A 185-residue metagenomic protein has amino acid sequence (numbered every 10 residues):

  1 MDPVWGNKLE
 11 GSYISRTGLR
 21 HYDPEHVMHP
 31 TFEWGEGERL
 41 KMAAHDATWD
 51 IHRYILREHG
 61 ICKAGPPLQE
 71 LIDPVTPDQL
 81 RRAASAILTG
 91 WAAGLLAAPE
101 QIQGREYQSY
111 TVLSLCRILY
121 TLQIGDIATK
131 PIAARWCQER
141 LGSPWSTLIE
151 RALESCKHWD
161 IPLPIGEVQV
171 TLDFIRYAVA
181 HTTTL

Functional and structural regions predicted by a protein language model:
M1-I102: Conserved NTP/Mg2+-binding pocket subregion across the NTase superfamily
R16, Y120, T183: Residue-level marker of positions within ordered structural domains that often coincide with functionally constrained
D50, E106, C116, V170-D173: A general marker of short, structured functional hotspots
S85-A152: Extended, basic/helix-rich recognition subdomains
D126-L185: Structured mid-to-C-terminal alpha-helical surface segments
